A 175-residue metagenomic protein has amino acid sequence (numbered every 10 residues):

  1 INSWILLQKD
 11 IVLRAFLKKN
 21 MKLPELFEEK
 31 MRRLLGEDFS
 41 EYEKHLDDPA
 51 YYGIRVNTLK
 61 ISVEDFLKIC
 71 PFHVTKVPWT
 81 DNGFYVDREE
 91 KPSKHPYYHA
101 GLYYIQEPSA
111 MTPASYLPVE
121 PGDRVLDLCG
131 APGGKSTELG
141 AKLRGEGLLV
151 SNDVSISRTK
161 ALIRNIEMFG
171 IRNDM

Functional and structural regions predicted by a protein language model:
N2-M175: S-adenosylmethionine
